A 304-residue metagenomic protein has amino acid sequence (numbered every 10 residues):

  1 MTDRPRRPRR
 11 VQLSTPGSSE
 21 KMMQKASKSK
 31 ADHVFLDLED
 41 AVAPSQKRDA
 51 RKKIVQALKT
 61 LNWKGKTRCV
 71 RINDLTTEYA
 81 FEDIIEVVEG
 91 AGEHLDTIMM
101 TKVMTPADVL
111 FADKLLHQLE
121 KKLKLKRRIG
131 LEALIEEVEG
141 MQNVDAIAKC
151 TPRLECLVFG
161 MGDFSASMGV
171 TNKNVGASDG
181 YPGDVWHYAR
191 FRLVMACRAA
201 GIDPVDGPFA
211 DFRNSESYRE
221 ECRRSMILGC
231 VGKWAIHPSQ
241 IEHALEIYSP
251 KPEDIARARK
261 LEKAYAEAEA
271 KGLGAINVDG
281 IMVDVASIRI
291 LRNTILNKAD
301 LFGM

Functional and structural regions predicted by a protein language model:
M1-M304: Expand to "…catalyze enediolate/carbanion chemistry for C-C bond making/breaking, isomerization, decarboxylation
